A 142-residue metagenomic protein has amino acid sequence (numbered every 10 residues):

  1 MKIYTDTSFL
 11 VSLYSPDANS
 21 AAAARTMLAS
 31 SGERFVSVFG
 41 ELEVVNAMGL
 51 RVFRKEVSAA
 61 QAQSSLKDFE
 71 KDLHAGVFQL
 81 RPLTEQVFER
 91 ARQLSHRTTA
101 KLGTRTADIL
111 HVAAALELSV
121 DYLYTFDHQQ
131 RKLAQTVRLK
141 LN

Functional and structural regions predicted by a protein language model:
M1-E43, R51-S64, K140: Short, well-structured N-terminal submotif of metal-dependent ribonuclease cores
S20-A22, K67, I109-V112: A generic local structural motif
S30, S119, T136-V137: Short, structured coil segments at secondary-structure junctions
S37, R81-L83, N142: Conserved beta-strand termini and adjacent loop/short-helix elements that scaffold enzyme active sites in alpha/beta
E43-N46, A114: Short amphipathic alpha-helical face segments that pack within enzyme cores and frequently flank/anchor catalytic
V45-L94, T136: Active-site-proximal, substrate-binding regions of enzyme catalytic domains and RNA-binding/basic surfaces
F78-H128, K132: Active-site neighborhoods of divalent-metal-dependent phosphate/nucleic-acid chemistry enzymes
H128, V137, L141: C-terminal binding/interaction regions
